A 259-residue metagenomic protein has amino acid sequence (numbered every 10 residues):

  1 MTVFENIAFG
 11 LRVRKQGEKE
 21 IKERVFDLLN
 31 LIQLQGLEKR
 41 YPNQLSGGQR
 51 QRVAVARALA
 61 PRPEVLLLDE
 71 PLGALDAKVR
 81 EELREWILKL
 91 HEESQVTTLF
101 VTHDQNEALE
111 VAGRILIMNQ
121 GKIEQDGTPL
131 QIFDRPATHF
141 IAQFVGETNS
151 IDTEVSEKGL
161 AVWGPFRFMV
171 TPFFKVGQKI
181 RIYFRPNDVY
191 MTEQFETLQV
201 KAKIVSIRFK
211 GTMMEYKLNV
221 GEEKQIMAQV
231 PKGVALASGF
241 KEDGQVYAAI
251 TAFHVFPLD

Functional and structural regions predicted by a protein language model:
M1-F140: ABC ATPase nucleotide-binding domains
V96-L99, S150, M213: Secondary-structure boundary/capping residues
L130, H139-A142, Q178, N187: Internal, well-ordered alpha-helical scaffold/interface segments that support domain packing or protein-protein contacts
D134-E157, Y183: C-terminal boundary and immediately downstream tail of ABC-type ATPase nucleotide-binding domains
T148, K158-D259: Non-catalytic connector elements of ABC transporters
